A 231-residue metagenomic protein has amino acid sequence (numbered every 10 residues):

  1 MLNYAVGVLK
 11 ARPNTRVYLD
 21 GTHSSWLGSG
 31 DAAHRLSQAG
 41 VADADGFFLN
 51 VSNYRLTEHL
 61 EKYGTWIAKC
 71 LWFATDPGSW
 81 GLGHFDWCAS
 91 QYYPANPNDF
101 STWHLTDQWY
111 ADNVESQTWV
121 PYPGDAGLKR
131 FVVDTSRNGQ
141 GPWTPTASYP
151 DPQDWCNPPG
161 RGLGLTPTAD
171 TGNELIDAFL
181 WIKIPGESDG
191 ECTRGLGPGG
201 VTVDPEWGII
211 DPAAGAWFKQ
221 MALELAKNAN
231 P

Functional and structural regions predicted by a protein language model:
M1-G21, D31-D45, S52: Substrate-binding cleft of extracellular glycoside hydrolase catalytic domains
L2, R12, S29, L56-E61 (+1 more regions): Solvent-exposed, acidic/flexible segments
A11-P13, S25, V132: Internal, well-ordered interaction modules that form the hydrophobic cores of assembly/scaffold domains in eukaryotic
V17-L19, D45-L49, F131-V133, A178-L180: Hydrophobic faces of well-ordered beta-strands that scaffold small-molecule active sites in alpha/beta enzyme cores
G21-S25, V51-R55, R137-G139, G186: Active-site-proximal loop/turn and secondary-structure-junction residues that shape catalytic pockets, frequently
W26-G40, H59-I67: Distinct, well-ordered alpha-helical segments
N50-V51, A74: Soluble extracellular-acting proteins and domains
L60-P231: Substrate-binding and catalytic surfaces of secreted/luminal carbohydrate-active proteins
